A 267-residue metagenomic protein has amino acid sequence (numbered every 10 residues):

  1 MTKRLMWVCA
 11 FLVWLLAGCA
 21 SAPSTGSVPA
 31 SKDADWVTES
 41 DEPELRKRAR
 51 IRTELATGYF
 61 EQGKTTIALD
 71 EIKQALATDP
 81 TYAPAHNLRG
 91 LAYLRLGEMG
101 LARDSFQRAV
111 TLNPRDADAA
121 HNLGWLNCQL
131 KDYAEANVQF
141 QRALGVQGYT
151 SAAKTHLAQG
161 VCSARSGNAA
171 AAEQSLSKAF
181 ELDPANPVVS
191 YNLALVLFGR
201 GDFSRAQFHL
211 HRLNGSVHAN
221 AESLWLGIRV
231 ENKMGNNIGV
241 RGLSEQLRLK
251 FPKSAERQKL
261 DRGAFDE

Functional and structural regions predicted by a protein language model:
C19-K73, A77, D261-E267: N-terminal leader/linker segments that initiate helical-solenoid repeat arrays
S27-S40, G215-E267: Terminal, low-structured helical/coil segments at or just beyond the last alpha-helical repeat
E44, T78, L112, V146-G148 (+3 more regions): Structural marker of alpha-solenoid helical repeat scaffolds
R48, Y82, D116, T150-A152 (+3 more regions): Residue-level recognition of tetratricopeptide repeat
A85, A119, L126, A153-T155 (+3 more regions): TPR alpha-solenoid repeat register
